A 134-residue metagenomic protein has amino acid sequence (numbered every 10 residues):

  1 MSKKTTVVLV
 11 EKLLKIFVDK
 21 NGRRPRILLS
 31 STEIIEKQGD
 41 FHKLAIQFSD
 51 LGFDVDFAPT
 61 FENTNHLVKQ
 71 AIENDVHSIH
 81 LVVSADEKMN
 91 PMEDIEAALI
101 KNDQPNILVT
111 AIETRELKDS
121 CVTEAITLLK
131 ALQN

Functional and structural regions predicted by a protein language model:
M1-N134: Domain-level signal for soluble alpha/beta catalytic cores
